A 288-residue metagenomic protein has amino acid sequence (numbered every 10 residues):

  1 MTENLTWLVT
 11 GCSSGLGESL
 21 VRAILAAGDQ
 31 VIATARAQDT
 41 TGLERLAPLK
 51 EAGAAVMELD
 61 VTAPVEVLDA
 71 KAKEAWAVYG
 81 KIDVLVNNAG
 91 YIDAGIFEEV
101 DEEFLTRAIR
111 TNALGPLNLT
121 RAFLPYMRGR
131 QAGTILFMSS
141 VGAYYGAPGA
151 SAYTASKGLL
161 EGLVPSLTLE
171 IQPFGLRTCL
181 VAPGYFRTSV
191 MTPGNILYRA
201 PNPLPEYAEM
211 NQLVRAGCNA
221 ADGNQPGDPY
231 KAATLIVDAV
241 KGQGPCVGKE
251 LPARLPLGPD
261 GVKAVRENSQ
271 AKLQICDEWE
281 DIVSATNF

Functional and structural regions predicted by a protein language model:
S13-S14: Conserved glycine-rich cofactor-binding loop
A27-L43: Conserved glycine-rich Rossmann-like NAD(P)H-binding loop of the short-chain dehydrogenase/reductase
L49-V65: Rossmann-fold cofactor-recognition segment
I96-F97, F104-R107: Substrate-binding pocket helix/loop in short-chain dehydrogenase/reductase
T120, S156: Active-site helix of classical SDR
S140: Residue(s) in the substrate-gating loop at a strand-loop-helix junction that position the organic substrate next
P173-E250: SDR active-site lid
